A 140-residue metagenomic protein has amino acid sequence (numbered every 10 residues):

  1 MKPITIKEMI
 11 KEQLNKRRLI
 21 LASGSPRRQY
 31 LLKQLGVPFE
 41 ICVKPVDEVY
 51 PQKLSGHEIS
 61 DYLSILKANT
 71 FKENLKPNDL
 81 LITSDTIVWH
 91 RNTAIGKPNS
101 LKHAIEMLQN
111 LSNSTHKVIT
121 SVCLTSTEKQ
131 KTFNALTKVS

Functional and structural regions predicted by a protein language model:
K2-E8, R18-I20, K33, G56-S140: Anionic-ligand binding patches
I4-K7, P26, V43-K44: Short glycine/proline-centered loop/turn elements that form peptide/ligand docking sites
E12-L14: Short, flexible coil/linker segments at domain boundaries that flank nucleotide/cofactor-interacting
R18-C42: N-terminal G-site helix/loop of the GST-like fold
R27, D47-V49, Q130: Surface-exposed, flexible loop/turn segments at secondary-structure boundaries
E40-Y50: A short beta-strand-loop structural module common to alpha/beta enzyme folds
K53: Catalytic strand-loop-helix junctions within cyclic-nucleotide turnover domains
